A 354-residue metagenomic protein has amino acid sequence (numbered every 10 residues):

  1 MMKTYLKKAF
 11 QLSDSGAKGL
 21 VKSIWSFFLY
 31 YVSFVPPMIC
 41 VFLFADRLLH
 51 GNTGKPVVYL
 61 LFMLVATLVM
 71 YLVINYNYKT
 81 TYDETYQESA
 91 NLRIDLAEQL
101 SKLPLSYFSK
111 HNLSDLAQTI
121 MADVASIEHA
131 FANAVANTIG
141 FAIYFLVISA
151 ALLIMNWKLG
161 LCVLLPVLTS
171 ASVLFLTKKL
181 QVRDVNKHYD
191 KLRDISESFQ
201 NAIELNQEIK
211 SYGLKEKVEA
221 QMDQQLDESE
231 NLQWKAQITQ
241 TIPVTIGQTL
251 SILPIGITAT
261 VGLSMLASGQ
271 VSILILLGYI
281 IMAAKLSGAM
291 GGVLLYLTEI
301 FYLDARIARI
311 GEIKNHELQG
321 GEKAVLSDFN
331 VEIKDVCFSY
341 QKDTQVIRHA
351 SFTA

Functional and structural regions predicted by a protein language model:
M1-F34, L49, G54-Y59, N77 (+6 more regions): Membrane-integrated ABC transporters
L12-G19, L105-S106, A122-F131, V135 (+7 more regions): An intracellular "coupling" helix at the cytosolic face of ABC transporter transmembrane type-1 domains
S15, G19-Y30, F42-L43, P56-Y59 (+4 more regions): Transmembrane helices of ABC transporter permease
L60-I74, V167-T169, Q240-P254, T260 (+1 more regions): Hydrophobic alpha-helical segments in the permease module
S101-F145: Juxtamembrane loop-to-helix connectors within ABC transporter transmembrane domains
L214, K285-I313: Cytosolic ends of transmembrane helices, especially the final helix of ABC transmembrane type-1 domains
I313-A354: Primarily ABC-family ATPase nucleotide-binding module
